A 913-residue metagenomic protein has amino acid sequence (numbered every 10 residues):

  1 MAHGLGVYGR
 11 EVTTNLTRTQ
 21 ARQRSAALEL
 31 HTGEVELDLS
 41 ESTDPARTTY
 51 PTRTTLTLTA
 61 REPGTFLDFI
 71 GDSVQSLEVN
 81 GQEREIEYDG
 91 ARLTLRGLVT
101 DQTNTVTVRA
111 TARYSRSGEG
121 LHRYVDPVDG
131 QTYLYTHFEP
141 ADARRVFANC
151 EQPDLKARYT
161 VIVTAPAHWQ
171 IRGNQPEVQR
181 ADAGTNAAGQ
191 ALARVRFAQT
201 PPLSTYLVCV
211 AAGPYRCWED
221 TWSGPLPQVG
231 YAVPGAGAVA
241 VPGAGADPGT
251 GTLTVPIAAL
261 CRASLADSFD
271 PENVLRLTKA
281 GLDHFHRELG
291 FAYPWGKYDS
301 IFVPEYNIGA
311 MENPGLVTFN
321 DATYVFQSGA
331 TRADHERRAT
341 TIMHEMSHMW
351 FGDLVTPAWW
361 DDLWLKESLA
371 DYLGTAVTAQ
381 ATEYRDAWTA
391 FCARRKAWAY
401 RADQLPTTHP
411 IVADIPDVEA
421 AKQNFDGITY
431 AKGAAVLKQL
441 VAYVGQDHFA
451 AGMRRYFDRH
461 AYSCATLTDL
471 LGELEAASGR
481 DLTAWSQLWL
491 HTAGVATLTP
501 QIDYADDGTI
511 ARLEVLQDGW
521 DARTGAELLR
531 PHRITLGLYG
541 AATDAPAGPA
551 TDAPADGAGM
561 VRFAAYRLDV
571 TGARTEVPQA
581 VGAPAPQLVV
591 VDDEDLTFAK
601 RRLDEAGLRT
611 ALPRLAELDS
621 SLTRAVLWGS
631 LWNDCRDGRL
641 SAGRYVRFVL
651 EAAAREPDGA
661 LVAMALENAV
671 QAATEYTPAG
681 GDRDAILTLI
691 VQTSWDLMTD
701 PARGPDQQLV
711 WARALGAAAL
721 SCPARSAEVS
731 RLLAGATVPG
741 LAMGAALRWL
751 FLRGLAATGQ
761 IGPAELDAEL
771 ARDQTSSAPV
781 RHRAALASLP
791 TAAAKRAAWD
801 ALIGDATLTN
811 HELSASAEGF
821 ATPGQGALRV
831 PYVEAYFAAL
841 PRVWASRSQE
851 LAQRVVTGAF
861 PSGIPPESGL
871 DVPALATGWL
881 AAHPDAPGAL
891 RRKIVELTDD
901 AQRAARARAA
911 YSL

Functional and structural regions predicted by a protein language model:
M1-P51, D126-Y133, P153, V241 (+1 more regions): N-terminal, polar/Ser/Thr-rich
G4-G6, R109-G243, L528, S620-G629: Extended, low-hydrophobicity, Ser/Thr/Pro/Gly-biased non-transmembrane segments
G6-R10, H137, A165, Q170 (+7 more regions): Non-catalytic accessory/interaction domains
V12, F197, P225-D518, A522-G525 (+7 more regions): Hydrophobic alpha-helical and helix-loop surface patches within well-folded domains that function as non-catalytic
P51-F69: Ligand-binding face of N-terminal immunoglobulin V-set domains in extracellular IgSF glycoproteins
G64-E83, P531-R533, G537-G540: Solvent-exposed beta-hairpin/edge-strand motifs
I70-P127, A187-A191, A573-A585: A surface-exposed beta-strand-loop module
E83-V99, H137, A141-R144, D321-T341: Aromatic/His-enriched, Gly/Pro-containing loop or helix-boundary segments that lie immediately adjacent to catalytic
